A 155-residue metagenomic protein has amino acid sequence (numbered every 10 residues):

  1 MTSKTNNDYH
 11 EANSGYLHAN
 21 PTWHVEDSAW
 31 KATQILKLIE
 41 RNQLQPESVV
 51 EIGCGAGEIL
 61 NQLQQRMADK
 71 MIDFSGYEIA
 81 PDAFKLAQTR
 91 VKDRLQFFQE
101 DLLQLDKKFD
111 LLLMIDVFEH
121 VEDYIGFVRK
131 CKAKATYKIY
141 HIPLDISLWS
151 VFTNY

Functional and structural regions predicted by a protein language model:
M1-L111, I115, I125-A133, L144: Conserved N-terminal segment of class I S-adenosyl-L-methionine
D116, H120: A short His-aromatic
E122-G126, V151: Generic recognition of short, well-ordered alpha-helical segments
K134-K138: Short glycine-dipeptide loop
Y140-Y155: Short, glycine-/aromatic-enriched active-site segment of Class I SAM-dependent methyltransferases
